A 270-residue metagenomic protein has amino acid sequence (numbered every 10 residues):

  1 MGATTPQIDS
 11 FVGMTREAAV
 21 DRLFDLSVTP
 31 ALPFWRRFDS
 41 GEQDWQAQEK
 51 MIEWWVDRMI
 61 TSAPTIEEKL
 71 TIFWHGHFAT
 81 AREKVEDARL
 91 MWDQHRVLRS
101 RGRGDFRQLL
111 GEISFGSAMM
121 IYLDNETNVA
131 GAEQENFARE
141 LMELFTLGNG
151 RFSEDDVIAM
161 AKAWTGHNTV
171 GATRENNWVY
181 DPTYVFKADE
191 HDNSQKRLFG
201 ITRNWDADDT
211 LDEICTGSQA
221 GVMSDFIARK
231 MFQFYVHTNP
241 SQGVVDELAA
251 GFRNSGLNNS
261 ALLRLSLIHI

Functional and structural regions predicted by a protein language model:
M1, A18-R22, L265-L267: Substrate/cofactor-recognition hotspot
M1, D57-R58, I72, G76 (+3 more regions): Short, hydrophobic/amphipathic alpha-helical patches that form generic packing surfaces within helical domains
M1, L23-L26, H77, R101 (+2 more regions): Structured loops at beta-to-helix junctions and adjacent beta-edge loops in soluble globular domains
G2, G13-E17, Q46, K50 (+4 more regions): Low-complexity, intrinsically disordered regions enriched in charged/polar residues
G2-P6, T80, V170, T238-S241: Short helix-capping/linker segments at secondary-structure and domain boundaries
T5-V97: N-terminal accessory alpha/beta regions
D87-I268: Active-site substrate-binding loop specific to GH73 endo-beta-N-acetylglucosaminidase modules in bacterial autolysins
